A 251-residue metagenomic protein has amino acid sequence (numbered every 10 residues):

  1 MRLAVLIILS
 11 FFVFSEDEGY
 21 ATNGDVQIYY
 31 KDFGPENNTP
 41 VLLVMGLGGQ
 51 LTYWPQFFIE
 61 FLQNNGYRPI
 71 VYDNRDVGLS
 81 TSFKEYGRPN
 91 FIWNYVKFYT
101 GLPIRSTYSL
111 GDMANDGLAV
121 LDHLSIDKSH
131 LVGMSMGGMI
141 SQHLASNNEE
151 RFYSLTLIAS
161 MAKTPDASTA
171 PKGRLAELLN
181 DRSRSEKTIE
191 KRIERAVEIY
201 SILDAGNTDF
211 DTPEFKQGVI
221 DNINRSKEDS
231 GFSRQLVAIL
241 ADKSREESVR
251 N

Functional and structural regions predicted by a protein language model:
M1-I7: Sec-dependent signal peptide recognition, specifically the positively charged N-region followed immediately by
S10-E16: N-terminal signal peptide c-region/cleavage motif recognized by signal peptidases
D17-N23: Short acidic-hydrophobic surface loop/beta-edge motif
G24-T100: Conserved HGGG/HGGXW glycine-rich cap/lid loop of the alpha/beta-hydrolase fold
F98-S129: Conserved acidic catalytic loop of the alpha/beta-hydrolase fold
D127-T169: Conserved hydrolase catalytic core segment
A170-E247: Alpha/beta-hydrolase
N251: Short beta-strand/loop motif that positions the catalytic acidic residue of the alpha/beta-hydrolase fold
